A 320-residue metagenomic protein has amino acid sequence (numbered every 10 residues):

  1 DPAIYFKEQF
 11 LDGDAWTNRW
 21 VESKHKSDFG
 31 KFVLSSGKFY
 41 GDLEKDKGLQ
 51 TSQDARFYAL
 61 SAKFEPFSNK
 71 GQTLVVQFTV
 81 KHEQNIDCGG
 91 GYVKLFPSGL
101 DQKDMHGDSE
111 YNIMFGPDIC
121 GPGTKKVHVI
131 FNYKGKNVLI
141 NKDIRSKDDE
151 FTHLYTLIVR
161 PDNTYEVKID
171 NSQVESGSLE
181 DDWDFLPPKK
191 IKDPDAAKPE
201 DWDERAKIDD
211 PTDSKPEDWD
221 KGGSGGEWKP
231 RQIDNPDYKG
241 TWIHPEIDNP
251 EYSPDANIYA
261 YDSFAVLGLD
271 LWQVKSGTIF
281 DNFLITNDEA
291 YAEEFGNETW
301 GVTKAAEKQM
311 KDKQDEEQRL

Functional and structural regions predicted by a protein language model:
F10, F78, F283-I285: Extracellular beta-strand elements of beta-rich domains used for carbohydrate recognition/degradation or cell-matrix
D14-G48, S109-G116: Extracellular glycan-recognition surfaces and repeat-rich motifs
D42-K45, Q50-G135: Secretory/extracellular carbohydrate-interaction modules and structurally similar beta-sandwich "look-alikes"
I130-T156: Short, aromatic/His-centered strand-loop micro-motif at the edge of beta-sheets
F151-D170: Localized edge beta-strand/strand-to-loop motifs within extracellular or lumenal beta-rich domains
E166, L271-F280: Extracellular carbohydrate recognition
S172-Y261: Short, solvent-exposed beta-strand-to-loop segments that form ligand-recognition rims of beta-rich domains
L284-R319: Extended recognition patches within non-cytosolic domains
